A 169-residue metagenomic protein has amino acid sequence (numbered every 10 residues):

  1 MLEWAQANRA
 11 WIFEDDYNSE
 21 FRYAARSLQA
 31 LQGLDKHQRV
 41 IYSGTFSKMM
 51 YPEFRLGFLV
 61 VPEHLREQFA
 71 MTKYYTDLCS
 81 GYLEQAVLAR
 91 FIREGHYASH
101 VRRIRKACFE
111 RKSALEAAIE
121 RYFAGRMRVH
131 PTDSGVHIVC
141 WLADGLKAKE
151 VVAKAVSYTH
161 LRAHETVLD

Functional and structural regions predicted by a protein language model:
M1-R9, N18-M49, H64: Active-site pre-lysine segment of PLP-dependent enzymes
A7-N8, A25-R26, Q38, E63-H64 (+3 more regions): Bacterial carbohydrate/catabolite-sensing allosteric modules
K36-K106: Conserved core segment of the aminotransferase class I/II
F109-E116, R128-W141: Conserved glycine-rich beta-strand-loop-beta hairpin in the small C-terminal domain of fold type I
L146-E150: Short, conserved charged micro-motifs
V151-A155: Short amphipathic alpha-helices in soluble, non-transmembrane regions that often serve as interface/regulatory elements
T159-T166: Conserved small/polar residues in nucleotide/adenosyl-binding loops
